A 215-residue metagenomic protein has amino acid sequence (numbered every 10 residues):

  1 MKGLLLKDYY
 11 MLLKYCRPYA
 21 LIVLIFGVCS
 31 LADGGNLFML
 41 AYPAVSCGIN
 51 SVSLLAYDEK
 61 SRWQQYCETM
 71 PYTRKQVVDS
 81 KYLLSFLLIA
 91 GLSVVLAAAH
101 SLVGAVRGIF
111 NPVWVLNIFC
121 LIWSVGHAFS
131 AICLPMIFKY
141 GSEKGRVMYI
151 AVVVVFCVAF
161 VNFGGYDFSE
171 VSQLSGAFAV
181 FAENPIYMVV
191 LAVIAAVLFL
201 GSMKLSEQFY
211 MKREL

Functional and structural regions predicted by a protein language model:
M1-R62, S80-L215: Hydrophobic alpha-helical transmembrane segments of membrane proteins
T69-R74: Short helix-to-coil transition segments within interhelical loops that connect adjacent transmembrane helices
Q76-V78: Alpha-helix N-cap/helix-start motif at helix boundaries, enriched for small hydrophobics
